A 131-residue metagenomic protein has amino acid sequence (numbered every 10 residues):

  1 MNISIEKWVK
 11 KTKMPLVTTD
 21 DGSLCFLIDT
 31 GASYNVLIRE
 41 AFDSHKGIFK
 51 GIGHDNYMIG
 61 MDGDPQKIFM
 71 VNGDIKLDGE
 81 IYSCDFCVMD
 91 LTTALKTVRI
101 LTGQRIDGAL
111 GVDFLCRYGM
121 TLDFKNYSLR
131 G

Functional and structural regions predicted by a protein language model:
M1-G131: Pepsin/retropepsin-fold aspartyl endopeptidases
